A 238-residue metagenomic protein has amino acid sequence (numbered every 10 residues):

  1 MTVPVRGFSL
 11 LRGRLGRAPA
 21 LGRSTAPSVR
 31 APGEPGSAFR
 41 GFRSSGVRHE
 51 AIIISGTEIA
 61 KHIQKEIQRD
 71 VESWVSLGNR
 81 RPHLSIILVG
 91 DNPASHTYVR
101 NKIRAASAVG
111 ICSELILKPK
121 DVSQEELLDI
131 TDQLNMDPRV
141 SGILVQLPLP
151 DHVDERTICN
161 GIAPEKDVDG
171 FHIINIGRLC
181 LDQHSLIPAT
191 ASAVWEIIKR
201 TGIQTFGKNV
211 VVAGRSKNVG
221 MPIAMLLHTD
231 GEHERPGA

Functional and structural regions predicted by a protein language model:
M1-E50: N-terminal mitochondrial targeting presequence
P32-P35, E50-G78, I187-E196: Short N-terminal or domain-adjacent regulatory/targeting segments
A38-G41, S73-L84, G90-A108: N-terminal glycine-rich anion-binding loops that anchor highly charged ligand groups
R43-T57, P82-S85, V109-E114: Generic N-terminal amphipathic, Lys/Arg-enriched alpha-helix
E50, I54, S141-V210, I223: Anion-binding alpha/beta catalytic cores of soluble intermediary-metabolism enzymes, centered on
L84, A106-K120, H233-A238: Short beta-strand elements in bilobed, periplasmic/extracellular small-molecule ligand-binding domains
V89-I103, Q183-A238: Glycine-rich phosphate/diphosphate-binding loop of Rossmann-like nucleotide-binding domains
E126-P138: Short, well-structured alpha-helical segments in soluble
